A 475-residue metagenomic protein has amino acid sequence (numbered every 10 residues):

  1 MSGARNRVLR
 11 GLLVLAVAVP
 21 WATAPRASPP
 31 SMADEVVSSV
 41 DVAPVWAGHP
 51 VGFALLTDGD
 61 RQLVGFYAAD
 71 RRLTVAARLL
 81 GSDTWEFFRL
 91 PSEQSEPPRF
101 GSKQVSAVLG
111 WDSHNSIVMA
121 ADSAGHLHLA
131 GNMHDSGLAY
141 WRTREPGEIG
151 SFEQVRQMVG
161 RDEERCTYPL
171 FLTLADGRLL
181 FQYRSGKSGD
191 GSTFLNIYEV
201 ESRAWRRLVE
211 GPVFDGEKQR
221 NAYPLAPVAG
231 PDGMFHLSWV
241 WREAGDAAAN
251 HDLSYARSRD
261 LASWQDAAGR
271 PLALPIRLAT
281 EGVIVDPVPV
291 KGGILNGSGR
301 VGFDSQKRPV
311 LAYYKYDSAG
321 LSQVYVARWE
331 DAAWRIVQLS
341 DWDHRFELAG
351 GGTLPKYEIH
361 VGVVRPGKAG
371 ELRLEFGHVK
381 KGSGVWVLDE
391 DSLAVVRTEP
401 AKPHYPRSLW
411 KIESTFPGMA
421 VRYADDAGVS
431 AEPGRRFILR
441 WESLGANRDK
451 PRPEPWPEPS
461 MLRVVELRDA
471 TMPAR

Functional and structural regions predicted by a protein language model:
M1-S2, A27: Initiator methionine at the very start of the polypeptide chain
S2-L12: Bacterial N-terminal signal peptides that target proteins for export
G11-P20: Bacterial N-terminal signal peptides
A22-S28: Signal peptide processing junction and immediate N-terminal pro/mature segment of secreted/exported proteins
S28-R475: Extracellular, repeat-based ectodomains that mediate carbohydrate processing or recognition
